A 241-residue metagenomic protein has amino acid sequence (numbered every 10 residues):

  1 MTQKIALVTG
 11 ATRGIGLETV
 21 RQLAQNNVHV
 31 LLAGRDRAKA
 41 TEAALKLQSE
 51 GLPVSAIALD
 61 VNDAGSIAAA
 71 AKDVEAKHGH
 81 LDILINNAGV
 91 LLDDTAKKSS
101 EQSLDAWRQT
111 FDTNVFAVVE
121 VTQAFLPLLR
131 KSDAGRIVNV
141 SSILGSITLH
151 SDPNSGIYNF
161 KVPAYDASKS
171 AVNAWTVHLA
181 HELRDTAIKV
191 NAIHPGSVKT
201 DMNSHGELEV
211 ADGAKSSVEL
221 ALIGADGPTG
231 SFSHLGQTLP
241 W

Functional and structural regions predicted by a protein language model:
T12-R13, D36: Conserved glycine-rich cofactor-binding loop
N26-E42: Conserved glycine-rich Rossmann-like NAD(P)H-binding loop of the short-chain dehydrogenase/reductase
R37, A58-K72: The beta1-alpha1 cofactor-binding region of Rossmann-like NAD(H)/NADP(H)-dependent oxidoreductases
E50-P53, D73-N86, L92, S103: A glycine-rich helix->loop->beta "capping" turn within Rossmann-like NAD(P)(H)-dependent oxidoreductase domains
I85, V121-F125, L129, W175-T176: Hydrophobic positions on the long internal alpha-helix of Rossmann-like NAD(P)-dependent oxidoreductase domains
V90-L91, K97-F111, R130-R184: Catalytic loop of short-chain dehydrogenase/reductase
S170, D185, A192-P195, T200 (+1 more regions): C-terminal helical subdomain
